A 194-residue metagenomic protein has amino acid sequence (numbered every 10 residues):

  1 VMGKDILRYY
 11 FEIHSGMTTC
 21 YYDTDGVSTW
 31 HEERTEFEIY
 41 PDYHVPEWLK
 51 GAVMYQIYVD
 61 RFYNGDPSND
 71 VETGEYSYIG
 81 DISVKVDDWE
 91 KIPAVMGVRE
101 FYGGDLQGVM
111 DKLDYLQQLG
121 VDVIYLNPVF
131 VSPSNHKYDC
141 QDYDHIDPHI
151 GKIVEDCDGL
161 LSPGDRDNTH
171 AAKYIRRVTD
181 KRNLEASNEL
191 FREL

Functional and structural regions predicted by a protein language model:
M2-R8, S28-L194: Acidic/aromatic-lined carbohydrate-recognition and catalytic surfaces of CAZymes acting on diverse glycans
I13-S15: Conserved structural position at the C-terminal beta-strand of extracellular beta-sandwich adhesion modules
T19-G26: Edge beta-strands of extracellular beta-sandwich domains
